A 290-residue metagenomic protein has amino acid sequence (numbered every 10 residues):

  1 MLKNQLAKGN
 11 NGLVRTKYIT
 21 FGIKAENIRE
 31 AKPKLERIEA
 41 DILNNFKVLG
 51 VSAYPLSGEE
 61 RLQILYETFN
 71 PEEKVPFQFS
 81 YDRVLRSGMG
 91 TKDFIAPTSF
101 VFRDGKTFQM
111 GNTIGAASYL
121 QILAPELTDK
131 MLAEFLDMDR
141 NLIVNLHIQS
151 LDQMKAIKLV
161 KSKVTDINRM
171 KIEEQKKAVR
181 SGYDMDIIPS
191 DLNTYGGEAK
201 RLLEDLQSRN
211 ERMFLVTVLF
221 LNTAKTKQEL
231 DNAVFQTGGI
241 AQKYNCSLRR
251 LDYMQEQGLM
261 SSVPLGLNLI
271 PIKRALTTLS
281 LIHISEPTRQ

Functional and structural regions predicted by a protein language model:
M1-L281: Extended, folded cores of ATP/NTP-driven motor/assembly subunits in large transport and secretion machines
S280-Q290: Residue-level detector of conserved catalytic or cofactor/ligand-binding positions in enzyme active sites
